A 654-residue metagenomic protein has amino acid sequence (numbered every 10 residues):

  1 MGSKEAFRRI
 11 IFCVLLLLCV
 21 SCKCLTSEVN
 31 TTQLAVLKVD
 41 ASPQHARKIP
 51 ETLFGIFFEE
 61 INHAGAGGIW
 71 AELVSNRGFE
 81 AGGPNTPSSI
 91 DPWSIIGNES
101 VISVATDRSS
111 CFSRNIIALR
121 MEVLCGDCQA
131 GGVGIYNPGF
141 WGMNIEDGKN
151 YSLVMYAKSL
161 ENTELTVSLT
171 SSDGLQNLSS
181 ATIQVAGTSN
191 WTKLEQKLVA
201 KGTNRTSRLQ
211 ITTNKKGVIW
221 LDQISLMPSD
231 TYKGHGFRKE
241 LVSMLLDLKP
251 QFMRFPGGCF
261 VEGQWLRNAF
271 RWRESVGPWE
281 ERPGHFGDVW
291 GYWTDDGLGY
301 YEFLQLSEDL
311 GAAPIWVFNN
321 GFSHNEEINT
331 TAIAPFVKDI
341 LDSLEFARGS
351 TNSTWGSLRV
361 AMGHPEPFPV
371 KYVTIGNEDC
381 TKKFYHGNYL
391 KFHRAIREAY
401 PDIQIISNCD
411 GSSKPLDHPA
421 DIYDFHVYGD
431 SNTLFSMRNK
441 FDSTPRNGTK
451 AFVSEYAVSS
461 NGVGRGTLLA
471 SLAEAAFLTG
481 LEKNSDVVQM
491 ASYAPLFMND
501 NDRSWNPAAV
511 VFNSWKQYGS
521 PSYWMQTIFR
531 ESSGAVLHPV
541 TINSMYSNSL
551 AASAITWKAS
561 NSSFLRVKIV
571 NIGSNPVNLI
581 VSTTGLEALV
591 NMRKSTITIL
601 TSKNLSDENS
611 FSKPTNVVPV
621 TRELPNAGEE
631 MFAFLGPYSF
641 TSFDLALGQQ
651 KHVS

Functional and structural regions predicted by a protein language model:
G2-F12, L17-D296, A313, I328-P335 (+8 more regions): Extracellular and organelle-lumenal recognition/adhesion modules and their flexible linkers in secreted
T52, E59-I61, V261, F322-N325 (+2 more regions): Aromatic/acidic polysaccharide-binding cleft in carbohydrate-active enzymes
T52-F58, M253-F255, P314-V317, K371-I375 (+4 more regions): Hydrophobic faces of well-ordered beta-strands that scaffold small-molecule active sites in alpha/beta enzyme cores
I56, F79, M155, K249 (+8 more regions): Conserved, mostly hydrophobic/aromatic
G142, S225-H235, E280-G297, N319-A334 (+5 more regions): The substrate-binding groove and active-site-proximal loops of carbohydrate-active enzymes, especially glycoside
Y156-L160, V199-K201, E531, V570-I572 (+2 more regions): Solvent-exposed strand-to-loop "edge" motifs in beta-rich extracellular domains
D339-D342, F346-S357, A361-N484: Active-site neighborhood of glycoside hydrolase catalytic domains
I572-S654: C-terminal beta-sandwich/jelly-roll accessory domains of carbohydrate-active enzymes
